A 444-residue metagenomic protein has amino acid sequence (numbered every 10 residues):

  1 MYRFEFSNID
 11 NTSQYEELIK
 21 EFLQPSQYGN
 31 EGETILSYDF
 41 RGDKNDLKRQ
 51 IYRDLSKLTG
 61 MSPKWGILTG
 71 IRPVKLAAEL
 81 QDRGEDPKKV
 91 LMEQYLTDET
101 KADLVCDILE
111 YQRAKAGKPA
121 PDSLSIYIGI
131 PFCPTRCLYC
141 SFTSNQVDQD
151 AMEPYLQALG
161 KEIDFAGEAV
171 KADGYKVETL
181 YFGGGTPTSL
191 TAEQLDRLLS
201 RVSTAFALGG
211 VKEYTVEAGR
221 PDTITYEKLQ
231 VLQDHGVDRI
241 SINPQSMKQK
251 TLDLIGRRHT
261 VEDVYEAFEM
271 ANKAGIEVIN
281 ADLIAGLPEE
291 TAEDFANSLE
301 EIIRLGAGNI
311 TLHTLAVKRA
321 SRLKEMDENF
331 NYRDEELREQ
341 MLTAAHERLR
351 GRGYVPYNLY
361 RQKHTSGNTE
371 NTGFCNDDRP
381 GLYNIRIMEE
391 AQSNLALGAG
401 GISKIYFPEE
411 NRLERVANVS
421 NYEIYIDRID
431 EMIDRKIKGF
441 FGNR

Functional and structural regions predicted by a protein language model:
M1-K75, E79-V90, L159, G373 (+1 more regions): Radical SAM enzyme core and accessory elements
N11, T100, D107-I108, Y139 (+1 more regions): Key residue(s) within conserved catalytic/signature motifs
L55-W65, D82-I126, D173: N-terminal [4Fe-4S]-dependent radical SAM core
P121-L156: Canonical Radical SAM [4Fe-4S] cluster-binding loop centered on the CxxxCxxC motif and its immediate flanking residues
G129, S241, N309-T314, I385 (+1 more regions): Beta-strand scaffold of nucleotide-dependent catalytic cores
S144-A344: Conserved non-cysteine loop/helix-boundary elements of the Radical SAM core domain that shape
L315, Q362, G400: Histidine- and/or cysteine-centered catalytic micro-motif in compact active-site loops
A320-L397: A C-terminal junction/extension of Radical SAM enzymes
